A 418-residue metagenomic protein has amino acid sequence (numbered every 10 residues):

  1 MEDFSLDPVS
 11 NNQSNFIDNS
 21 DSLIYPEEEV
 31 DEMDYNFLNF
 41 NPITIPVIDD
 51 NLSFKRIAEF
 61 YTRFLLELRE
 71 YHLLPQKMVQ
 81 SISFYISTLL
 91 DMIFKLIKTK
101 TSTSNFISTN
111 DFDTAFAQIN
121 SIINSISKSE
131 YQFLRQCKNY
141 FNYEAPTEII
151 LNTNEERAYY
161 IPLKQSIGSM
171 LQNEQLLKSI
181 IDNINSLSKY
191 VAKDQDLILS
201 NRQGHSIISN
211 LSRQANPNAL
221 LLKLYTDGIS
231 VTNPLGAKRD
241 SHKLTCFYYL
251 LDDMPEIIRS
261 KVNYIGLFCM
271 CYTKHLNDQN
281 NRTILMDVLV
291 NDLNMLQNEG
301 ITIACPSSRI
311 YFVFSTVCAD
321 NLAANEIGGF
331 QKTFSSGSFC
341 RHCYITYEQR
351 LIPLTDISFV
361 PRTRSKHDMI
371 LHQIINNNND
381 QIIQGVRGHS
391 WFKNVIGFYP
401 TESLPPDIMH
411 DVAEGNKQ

Functional and structural regions predicted by a protein language model:
M1-D34, N120, E130, K138 (+4 more regions): Charged (Asp/Glu and Lys/Arg) segments that form or flank catalytic channels of large polymer- and nucleotide-handling
M1-E59, P75, Q80, K100 (+2 more regions): Acidic, serine/threonine- and proline/glycine-rich intrinsically disordered low-complexity regions
T44-S188: Extended, charged coiled-coil/helical-stalk scaffolds used for oligomerization and assembly in eukaryotic regulatory
Y71-L74, F84, T88, M92-T99 (+9 more regions): Short amphipathic alpha-helical interaction elements and helix-loop-helix interfaces that mediate dimerization
K77-Q80, F84, N280-D287, N291 (+1 more regions): Amphipathic alpha-helical interface elements that mediate macromolecular binding in regulatory proteins
S200, Q214-A215, L220, Y225-H275: Acidic, metal-ligating active-site segments
L235-R239, K261-N263, N281-T283, G328-G329 (+1 more regions): Short coil/turn segments at secondary-structure boundaries
K243, I257-C305: Extracellular beta-rich globular recognition domains, centered on the fibrinogen C-terminal
